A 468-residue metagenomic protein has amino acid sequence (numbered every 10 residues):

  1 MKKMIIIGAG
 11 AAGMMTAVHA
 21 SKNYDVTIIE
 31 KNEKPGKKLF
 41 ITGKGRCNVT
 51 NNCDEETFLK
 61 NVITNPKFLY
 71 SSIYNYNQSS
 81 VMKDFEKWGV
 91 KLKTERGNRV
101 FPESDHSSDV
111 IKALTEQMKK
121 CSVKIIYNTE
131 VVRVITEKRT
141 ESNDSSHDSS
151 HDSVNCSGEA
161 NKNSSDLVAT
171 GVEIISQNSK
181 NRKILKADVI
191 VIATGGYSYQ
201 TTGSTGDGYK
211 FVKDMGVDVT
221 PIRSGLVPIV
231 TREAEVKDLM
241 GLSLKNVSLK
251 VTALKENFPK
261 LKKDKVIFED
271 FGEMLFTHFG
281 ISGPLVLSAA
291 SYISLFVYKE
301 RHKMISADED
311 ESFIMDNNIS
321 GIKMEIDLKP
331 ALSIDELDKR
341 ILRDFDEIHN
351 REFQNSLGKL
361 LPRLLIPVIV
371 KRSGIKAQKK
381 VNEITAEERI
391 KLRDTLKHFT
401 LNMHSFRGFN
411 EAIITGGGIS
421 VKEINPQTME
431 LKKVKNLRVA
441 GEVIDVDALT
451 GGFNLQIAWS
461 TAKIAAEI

Functional and structural regions predicted by a protein language model:
K2-I28, A465-I468: N-terminal Rossmann-like FAD-binding beta1-loop-alpha1 element of flavoenzymes
I5-I7, V131, I184-S198, V212-K213 (+2 more regions): Short hydrophobic core segments
S21-K44: Glycine-rich FAD pyrophosphate-binding loop
E33-P35, I41, E55-E56, D218-P221 (+1 more regions): An anion/pyrophosphate-binding glycine-rich loop and adjacent beta-alpha core in soluble alpha-beta enzymes
R46-R96: Glycine-rich active-site loop/strand segments that organize a redox cofactor
I126-N128, P367-D447: A glycine-rich dinucleotide-binding beta-alpha-beta segment and adjacent secondary-structure elements that constitute
R133-D144, D148, D152-I184, I190 (+2 more regions): Conserved beta-strand-loop-beta-strand element in the redox core of flavoprotein oxidoreductases
V189-E235: Glycine-rich loop(s) and the adjacent beta-strand/alpha-helix scaffold that form part
